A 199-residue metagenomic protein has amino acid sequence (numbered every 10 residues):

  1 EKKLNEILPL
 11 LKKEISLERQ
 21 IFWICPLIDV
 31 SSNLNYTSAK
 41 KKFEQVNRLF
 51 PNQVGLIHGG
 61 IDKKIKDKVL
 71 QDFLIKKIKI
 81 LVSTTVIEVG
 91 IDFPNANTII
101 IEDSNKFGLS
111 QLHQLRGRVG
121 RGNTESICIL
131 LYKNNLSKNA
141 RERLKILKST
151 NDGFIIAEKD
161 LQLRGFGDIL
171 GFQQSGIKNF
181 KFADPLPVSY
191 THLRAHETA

Functional and structural regions predicted by a protein language model:
E1: Conserved AAA+ ATPase "SRH/arginine-finger" region at the nucleotide-binding site
L4-R19, S38-Q45, L49-R194: C-terminal helicase module of SF1/SF2 nucleic-acid helicases/translocases
F22-P26: Conserved RecA-like ASCE P-loop NTPase motor core of nucleic-acid helicases/translocases
L27-D29, T37: Conserved core positions of repeat-based scaffolds
A195-A199: A short, hydrophobic C-terminal helix/tail in secreted or cell-surface proteins
